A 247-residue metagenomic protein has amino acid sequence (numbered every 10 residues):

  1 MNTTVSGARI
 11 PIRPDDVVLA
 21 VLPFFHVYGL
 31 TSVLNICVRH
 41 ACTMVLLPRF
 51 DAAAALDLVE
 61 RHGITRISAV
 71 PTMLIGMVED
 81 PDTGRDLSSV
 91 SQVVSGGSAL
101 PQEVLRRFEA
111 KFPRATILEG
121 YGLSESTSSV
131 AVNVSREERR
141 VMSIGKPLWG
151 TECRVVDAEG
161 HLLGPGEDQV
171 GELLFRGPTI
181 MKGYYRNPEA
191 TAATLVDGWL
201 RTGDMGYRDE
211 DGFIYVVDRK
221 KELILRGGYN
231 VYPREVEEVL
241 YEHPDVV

Functional and structural regions predicted by a protein language model:
N2-V17, F25-R66, D80: Conserved AMP-binding/adenylation subdomain of ANL enzymes
P14-D15, V90, D197: Phosphate-coordination loops involved in phosphoryl transfer and adenosine-cofactor binding
R39, R61-A69, V78-R140, W149-E152 (+1 more regions): Gly/Ser/Thr-rich phosphate-binding loop
V59, I67, G177, K182-R186 (+2 more regions): AMP-binding/adenylate-forming catalytic core of the ANL superfamily
G97, G122, G145, D204 (+1 more regions): Active-site glycine-centered loops adjacent to acidic/histidine catalytic or metal-binding residues that shape
M142-L148, T194-D197: Short Gly/Pro-enriched turn/cap motifs at secondary-structure boundaries
R154-L174, A193, E210-D211: Conserved beta-loop-beta connector loops within the AMP-binding
G166-M181, W199, M205-G206: AMP-binding/adenylate-forming core of the ANL superfamily
